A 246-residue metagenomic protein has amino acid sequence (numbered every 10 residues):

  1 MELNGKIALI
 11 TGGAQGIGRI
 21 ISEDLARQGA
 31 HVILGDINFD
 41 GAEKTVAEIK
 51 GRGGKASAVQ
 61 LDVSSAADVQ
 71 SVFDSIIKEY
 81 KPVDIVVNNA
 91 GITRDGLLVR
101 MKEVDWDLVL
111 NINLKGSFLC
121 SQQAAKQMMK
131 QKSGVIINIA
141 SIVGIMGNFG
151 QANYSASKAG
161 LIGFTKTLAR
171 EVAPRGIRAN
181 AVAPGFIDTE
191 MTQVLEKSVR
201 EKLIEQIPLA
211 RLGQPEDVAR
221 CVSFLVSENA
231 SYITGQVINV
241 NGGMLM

Functional and structural regions predicted by a protein language model:
E2, S121, R211-V240, M244-L245: C-terminal substrate-recognition "lid" of short-chain dehydrogenase/reductases
E2-I33, L168: Canonical Rossmann dinucleotide-binding motif of NAD(H)/NADP(H)-dependent dehydrogenases/reductases, specifically
F39-D40, Q60-S71, E103, E216-D217: The beta1-alpha1 cofactor-binding region of Rossmann-like NAD(H)/NADP(H)-dependent oxidoreductases
L97-L98, K102-L110, T192, L203: Substrate-binding pocket helix/loop in short-chain dehydrogenase/reductase
S121, S157, T165: Active-site helix of classical SDR
K126, R170-P174, S231: Alpha-helical segment proximal to the catalytic Tyr-Lys
S141: Residue(s) in the substrate-gating loop at a strand-loop-helix junction that position the organic substrate next
